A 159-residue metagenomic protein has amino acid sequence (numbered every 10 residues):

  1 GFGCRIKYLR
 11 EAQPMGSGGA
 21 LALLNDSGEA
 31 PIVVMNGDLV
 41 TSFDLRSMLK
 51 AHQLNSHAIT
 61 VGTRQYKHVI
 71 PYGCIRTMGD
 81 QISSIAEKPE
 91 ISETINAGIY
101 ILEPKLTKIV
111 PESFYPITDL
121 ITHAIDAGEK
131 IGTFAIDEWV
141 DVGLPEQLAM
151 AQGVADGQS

Functional and structural regions predicted by a protein language model:
G1-N36, S47, T77, E112: Conserved N-terminal catalytic core of the sugar/cofactor nucleotidyltransferase
G3-R5, S56, G128-K130: A generic structural signal for alpha->beta connector loops
L9-E11, G62, F134-I136: Conserved beta-strand termini and adjacent loop/short-helix elements that scaffold enzyme active sites in alpha/beta
G16-G19, F43, I70, G143: Residues that form or flank phosphate/diphosphate-binding pockets in enzymes that use nucleotide phosphates
A20-L21, P71-I75, N96-Y100: Adenylate-forming
I32-V33, V40, R46-Q53, Y66-K67 (+1 more regions): Catalytic-core segments of class I nucleotidyltransferases/pyrophosphorylases that form NMP-activated intermediates
N55-Q65: A short, conserved acidic/glycine-rich loop-to-beta-strand motif that forms the donor nucleotide-sugar/metal
C74-T77, T133: A structural signal for short hydrophobic beta-strand segments in well-ordered beta-sheet cores
